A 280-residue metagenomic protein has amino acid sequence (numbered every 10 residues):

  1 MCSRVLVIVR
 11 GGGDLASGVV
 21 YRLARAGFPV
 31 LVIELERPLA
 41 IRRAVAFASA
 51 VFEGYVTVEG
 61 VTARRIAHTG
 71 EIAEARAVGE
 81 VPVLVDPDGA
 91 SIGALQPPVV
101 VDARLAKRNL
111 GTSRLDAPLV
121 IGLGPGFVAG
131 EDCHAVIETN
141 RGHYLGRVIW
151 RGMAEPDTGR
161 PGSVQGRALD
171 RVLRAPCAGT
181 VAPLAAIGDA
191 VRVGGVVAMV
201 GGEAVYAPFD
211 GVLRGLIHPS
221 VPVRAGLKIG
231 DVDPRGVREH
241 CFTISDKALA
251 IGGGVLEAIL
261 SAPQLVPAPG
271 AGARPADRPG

Functional and structural regions predicted by a protein language model:
C2-G280: Well-ordered secondary-structure scaffolds
